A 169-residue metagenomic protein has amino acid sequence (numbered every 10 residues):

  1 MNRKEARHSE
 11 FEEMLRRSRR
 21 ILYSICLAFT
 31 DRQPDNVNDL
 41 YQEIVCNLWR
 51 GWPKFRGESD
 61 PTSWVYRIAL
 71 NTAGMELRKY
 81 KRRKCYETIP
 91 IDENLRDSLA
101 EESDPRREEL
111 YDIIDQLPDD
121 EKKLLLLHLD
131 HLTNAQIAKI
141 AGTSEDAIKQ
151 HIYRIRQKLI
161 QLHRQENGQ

Functional and structural regions predicted by a protein language model:
N2-E13, Y23-E43, P53-R56, E145 (+1 more regions): Short, charged helix-capping/linker segments at alpha-helix termini
R19, Y23, V45, K122 (+1 more regions): C-terminal flanking helix
S24, D39-C46, R50, S59-N71: Structural recognition of an alpha-helix C-terminal capping motif at a helix-to-coil junction
I44, I68, L124-L125, I137-A138 (+1 more regions): Hydrophobic positions on the alpha-helical face of helix-turn-helix-like DNA-binding modules
K54-R56, R67-E87, S103: Arg/Lys-rich amphipathic alpha helix in sigma70-family domain 2
I91-D115: Acidic, proline/glycine-rich intrinsically disordered inter-domain spacer in sigma factors
Q116-Q136, I140: Short amphipathic alpha helix immediately N-terminal
I140-E166: DNA-recognition helix of helix-turn-helix
